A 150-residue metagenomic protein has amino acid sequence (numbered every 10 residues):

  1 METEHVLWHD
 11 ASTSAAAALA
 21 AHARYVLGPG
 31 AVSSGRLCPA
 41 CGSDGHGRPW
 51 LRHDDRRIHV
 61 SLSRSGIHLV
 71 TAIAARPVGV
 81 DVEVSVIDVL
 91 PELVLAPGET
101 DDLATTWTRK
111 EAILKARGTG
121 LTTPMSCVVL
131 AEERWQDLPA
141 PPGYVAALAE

Functional and structural regions predicted by a protein language model:
M1-E150: Core catalytic alpha/beta fold that binds nucleotide/phospho-ligands
